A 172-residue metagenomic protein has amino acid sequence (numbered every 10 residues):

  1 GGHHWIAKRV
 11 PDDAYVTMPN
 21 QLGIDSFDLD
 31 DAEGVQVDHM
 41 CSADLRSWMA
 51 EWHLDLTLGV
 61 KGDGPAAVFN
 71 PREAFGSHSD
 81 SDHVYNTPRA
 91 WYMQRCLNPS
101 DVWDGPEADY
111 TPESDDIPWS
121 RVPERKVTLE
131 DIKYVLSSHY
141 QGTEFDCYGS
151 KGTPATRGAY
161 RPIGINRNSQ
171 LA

Functional and structural regions predicted by a protein language model:
G2-A172: C-terminus-biased signal that marks the final domain/tail of proteins
